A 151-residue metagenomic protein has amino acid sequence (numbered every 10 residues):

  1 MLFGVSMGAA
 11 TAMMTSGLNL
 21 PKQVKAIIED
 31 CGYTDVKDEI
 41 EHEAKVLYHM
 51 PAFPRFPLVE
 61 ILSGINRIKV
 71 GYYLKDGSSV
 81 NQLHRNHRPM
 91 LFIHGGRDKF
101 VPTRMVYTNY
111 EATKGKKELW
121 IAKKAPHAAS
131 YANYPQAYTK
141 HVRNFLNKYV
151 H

Functional and structural regions predicted by a protein language model:
G4-G8, A12: Gly/Ala-rich beta-loop-alpha elbow adjacent to hydrolase catalytic centers
M14-Y72: Hydrolase active-site cap/lid region
I65-Q82, R88: Active-site nucleophile elbow and catalytic-triad environment of alpha/beta-hydrolase enzymes
S79, R88, P102-E111: Short alpha-helix in the alpha/beta-hydrolase fold that links the catalytic acid
R85-N86, F92-H94, D98: Short beta-strand/loop motif that positions the catalytic acidic residue of the alpha/beta-hydrolase fold
G96-V101, A128-A129: Acidic catalytic loop of the alpha/beta-hydrolase fold
Y110-A128: Catalytic histidine neighborhood in serine/cysteine hydrolases with alpha/beta-hydrolase-type architecture
N133-H151: Catalytic active-site module of serine/aspartate enzymes centered on a nucleophile-bearing elbow/loop
